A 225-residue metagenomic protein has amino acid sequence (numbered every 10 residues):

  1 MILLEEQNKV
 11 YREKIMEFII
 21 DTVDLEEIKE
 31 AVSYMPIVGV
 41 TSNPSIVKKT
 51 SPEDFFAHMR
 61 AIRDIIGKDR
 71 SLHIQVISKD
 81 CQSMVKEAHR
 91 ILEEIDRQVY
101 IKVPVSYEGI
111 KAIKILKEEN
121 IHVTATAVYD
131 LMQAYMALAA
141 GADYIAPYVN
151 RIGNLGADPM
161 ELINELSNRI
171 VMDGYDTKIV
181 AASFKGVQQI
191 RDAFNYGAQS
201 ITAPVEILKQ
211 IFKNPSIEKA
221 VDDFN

Functional and structural regions predicted by a protein language model:
I2-I15: Short, Lys/Arg-enriched N-terminal segments with co-localized hydrophobic residues within the first ~10-30 amino acids
F18-I28, Y34, S42-I115: Active-site beta->alpha loop and helix N-cap motifs at the rims of alpha/beta catalytic domains
I20-D21, H73-K79, Q98-S106, H122-Y135 (+2 more regions): Catalytic beta/alpha-barrel core
E27-A31, E87, M132-L138, G186-A198: Catalytic cores of alpha/beta
M35-G39, I95-R97, I115-V123, A139-I145 (+1 more regions): Glycine-enriched alpha-helix->loop->beta-strand junction motifs that scaffold or abut catalytic
N43, I101, A137, A193 (+1 more regions): Conserved, mostly hydrophobic/aromatic
P44-V47, I145-N154, Q199-I217: Glycine-rich phosphate-binding active-site loops on the catalytic face of alpha/beta enzymes
Y107, L155-D173: Short loop-to-alpha-helix "cap/lid" segments that border enzyme active sites across diverse enzyme classes
